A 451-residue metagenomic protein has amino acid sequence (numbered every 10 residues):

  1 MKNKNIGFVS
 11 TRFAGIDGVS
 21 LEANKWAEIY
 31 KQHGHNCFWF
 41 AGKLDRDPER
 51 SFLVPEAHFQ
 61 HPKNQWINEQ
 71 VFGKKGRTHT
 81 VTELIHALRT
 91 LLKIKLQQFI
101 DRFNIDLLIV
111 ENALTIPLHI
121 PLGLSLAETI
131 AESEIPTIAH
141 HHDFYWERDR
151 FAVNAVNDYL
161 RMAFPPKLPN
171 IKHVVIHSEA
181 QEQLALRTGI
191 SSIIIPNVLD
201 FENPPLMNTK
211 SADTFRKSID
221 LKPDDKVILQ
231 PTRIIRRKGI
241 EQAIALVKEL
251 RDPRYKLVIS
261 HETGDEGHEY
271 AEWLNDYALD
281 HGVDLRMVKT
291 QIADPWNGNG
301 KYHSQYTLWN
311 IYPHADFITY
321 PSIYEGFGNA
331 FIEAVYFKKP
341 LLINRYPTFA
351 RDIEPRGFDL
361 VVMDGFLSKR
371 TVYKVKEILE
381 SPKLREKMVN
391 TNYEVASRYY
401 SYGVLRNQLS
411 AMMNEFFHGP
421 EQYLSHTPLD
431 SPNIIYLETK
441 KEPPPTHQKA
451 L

Functional and structural regions predicted by a protein language model:
M1-L53, I135, L424-S425, D430-L451: N-terminal subdomain of nucleotide-sugar transferases
K2-N3, I29-K31, N36-L107, I292-A293: A conserved catalytic-core segment of Leloir-type glycosyltransferases
W146, Y159-T214: Donor nucleotide-sugar binding/catalytic pocket of nucleotide-sugar-dependent glycosyltransferases
R216-K217, L221-K238, I244-V247, L257-I259: Conserved donor-binding/catalytic core segment of Leloir-type glycosyltransferases
K222, H268-N310: Nucleotide-activated donor-binding/catalytic signature segment of Leloir-type glycosyltransferases, i.e., the conserved
A293, A350-K376, K383-E386: Change "using UDP/GDP/dTDP sugars" to "using nucleotide sugars
I323: Aromatic "clamp/platform" in nucleotide-sugar-dependent glycosyltransferases that forms part of the donor/acceptor
E380-E421, Y436: A charged, aromatic-enriched C-terminal amphipathic alpha-helix characteristic of glycosyltransferases across folds
